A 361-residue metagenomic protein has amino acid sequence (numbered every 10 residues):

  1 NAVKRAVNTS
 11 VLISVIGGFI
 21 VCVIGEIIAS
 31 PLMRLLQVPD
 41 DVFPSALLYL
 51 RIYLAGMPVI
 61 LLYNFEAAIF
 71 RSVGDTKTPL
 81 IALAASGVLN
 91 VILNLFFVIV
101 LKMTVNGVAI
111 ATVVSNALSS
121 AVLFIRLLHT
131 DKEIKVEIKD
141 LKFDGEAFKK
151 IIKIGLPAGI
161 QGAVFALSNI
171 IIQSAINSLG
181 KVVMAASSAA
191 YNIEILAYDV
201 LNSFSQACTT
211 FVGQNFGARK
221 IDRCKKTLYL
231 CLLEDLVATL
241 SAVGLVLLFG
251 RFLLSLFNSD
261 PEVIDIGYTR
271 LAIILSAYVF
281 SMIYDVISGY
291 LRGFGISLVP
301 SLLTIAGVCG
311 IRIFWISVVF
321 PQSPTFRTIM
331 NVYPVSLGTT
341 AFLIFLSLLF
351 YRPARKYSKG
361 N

Functional and structural regions predicted by a protein language model:
N1-G56, V100-L156, V212-A277, V318-N361: Short alpha-helical transmembrane segments in multi-pass integral membrane proteins
N1-V23, I60-P79, Q173, A186-G250 (+1 more regions): Small-residue-rich hydrophobic transmembrane alpha-helices
V23, F65-I69, V88-I99, F124 (+6 more regions): Alpha-helical transmembrane segments of multipass membrane proteins
A29-L32, L93, L167-G180, C208 (+2 more regions): Hydrophobic/aromatic end-of-helix segments at the C-terminal termini of transmembrane alpha-helices
P39, D75-T76, T104, G180 (+2 more regions): Short loop-to-helix capping motifs
I52, Y63, S86, S115-S119 (+4 more regions): Transmembrane helical elements of multi-pass membrane transporters/channels
I52-R71, P79-N90, V108-L123, N202-S205 (+3 more regions): Short runs within selected transmembrane alpha-helices of multi-pass transporters and secretion channels
S72-V73, I99-K102, S178-K181, N215-A218 (+2 more regions): Helix-loop interface residues and adjacent transmembrane-helix termini in multi-pass membrane transporters, primarily
